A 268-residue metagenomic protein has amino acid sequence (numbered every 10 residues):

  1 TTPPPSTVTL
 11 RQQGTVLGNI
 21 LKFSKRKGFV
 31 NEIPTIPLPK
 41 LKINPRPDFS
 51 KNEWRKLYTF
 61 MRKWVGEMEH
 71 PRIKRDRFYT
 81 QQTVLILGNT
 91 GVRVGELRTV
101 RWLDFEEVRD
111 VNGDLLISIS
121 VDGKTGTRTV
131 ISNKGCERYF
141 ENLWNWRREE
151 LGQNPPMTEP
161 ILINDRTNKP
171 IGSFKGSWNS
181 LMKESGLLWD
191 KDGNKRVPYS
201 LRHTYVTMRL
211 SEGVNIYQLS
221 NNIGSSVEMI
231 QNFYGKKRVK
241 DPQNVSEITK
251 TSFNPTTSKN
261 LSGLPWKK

Functional and structural regions predicted by a protein language model:
T1-S24, T35, S132, F174 (+1 more regions): Non-catalytic DNA-binding core/recognition domains of DNA-processing enzymes
P3, K63-K74, T90, R147-P160 (+2 more regions): Short, basic (Lys/Arg/His-rich) helix/loop patches that form interaction surfaces in the mid-to-C-terminal regions
P3-T7, R11, V30-V94, R98 (+2 more regions): Basic, Lys/Arg- and aromatic-enriched nucleic-acid-binding interface segment
T9, Q13-V16, Y79-T80, S132 (+5 more regions): Hydrophobic (often cysteine-bearing) scaffold residues that line and stabilize catalytic clefts of nucleotide/cofactor
I43, D122-W144, P156-M182, V197: C-terminal catalytic core of Y-nucleophile DNA break-rejoin enzymes
R46-P47, K51-E53, F60-R62, T90 (+1 more regions): Conserved tyrosine-mediated DNA breakage-rejoining catalytic core shared by Y-recombinases
D48, D114-L115, V121-G126, I223-I248: Catalytic-site neighborhood detector that most strongly recognizes the C-terminal catalytic loop/helix of tyrosine
T59, K63, V108-D110, N145-M157 (+3 more regions): C-terminal secondary-structure termini that scaffold catalytic or DNA-interacting sites
